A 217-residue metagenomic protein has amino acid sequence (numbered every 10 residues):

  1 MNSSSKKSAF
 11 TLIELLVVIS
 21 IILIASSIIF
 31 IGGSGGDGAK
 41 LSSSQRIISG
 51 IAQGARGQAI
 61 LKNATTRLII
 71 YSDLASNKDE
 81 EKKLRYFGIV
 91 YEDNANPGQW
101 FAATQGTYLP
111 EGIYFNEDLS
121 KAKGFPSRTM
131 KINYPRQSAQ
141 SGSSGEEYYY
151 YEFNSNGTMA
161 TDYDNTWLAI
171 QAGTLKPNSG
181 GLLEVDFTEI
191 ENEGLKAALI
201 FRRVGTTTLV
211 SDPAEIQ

Functional and structural regions predicted by a protein language model:
N2-S34: N-terminal single-pass transmembrane signal-anchor helix
F10, I28-G57, L61, T65 (+1 more regions): N-terminal helix-rich module
